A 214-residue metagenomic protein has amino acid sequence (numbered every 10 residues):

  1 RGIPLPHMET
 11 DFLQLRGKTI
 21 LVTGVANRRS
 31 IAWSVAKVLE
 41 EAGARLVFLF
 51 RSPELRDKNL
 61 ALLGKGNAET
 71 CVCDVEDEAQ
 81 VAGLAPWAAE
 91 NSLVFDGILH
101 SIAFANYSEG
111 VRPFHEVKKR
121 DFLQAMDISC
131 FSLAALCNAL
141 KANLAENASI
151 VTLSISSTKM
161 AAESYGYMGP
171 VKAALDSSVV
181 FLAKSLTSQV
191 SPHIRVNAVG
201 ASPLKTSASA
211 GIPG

Functional and structural regions predicted by a protein language model:
F12-V47: Canonical Rossmann dinucleotide-binding motif of NAD(H)/NADP(H)-dependent dehydrogenases/reductases, specifically
T19, R45, V94, S149 (+1 more regions): Structural signature of beta-strand start/N-cap positions in the alpha/beta core of ABC transporter nucleotide-binding
T19-T23, F95-A103: Conserved hydrophobic beta-strands of the Rossmann-like cofactor-binding core in SDR/related NAD(P)H-dependent
G24-W33, A103-A142, E146-P192, G200-T206: Catalytic loop of short-chain dehydrogenase/reductase
A42-K58: Conserved glycine-rich Rossmann-like NAD(P)H-binding loop of the short-chain dehydrogenase/reductase
L63-A79: Rossmann-fold cofactor-recognition segment
K65, I212-G214: A short C-terminal helix-loop "cap" of Rossmann-like NAD(P)-dependent dehydrogenase/epimerase domains
E76-N91: Conserved Rossmann-fold cofactor-binding substructure of NAD(P)-dependent oxidoreductases
